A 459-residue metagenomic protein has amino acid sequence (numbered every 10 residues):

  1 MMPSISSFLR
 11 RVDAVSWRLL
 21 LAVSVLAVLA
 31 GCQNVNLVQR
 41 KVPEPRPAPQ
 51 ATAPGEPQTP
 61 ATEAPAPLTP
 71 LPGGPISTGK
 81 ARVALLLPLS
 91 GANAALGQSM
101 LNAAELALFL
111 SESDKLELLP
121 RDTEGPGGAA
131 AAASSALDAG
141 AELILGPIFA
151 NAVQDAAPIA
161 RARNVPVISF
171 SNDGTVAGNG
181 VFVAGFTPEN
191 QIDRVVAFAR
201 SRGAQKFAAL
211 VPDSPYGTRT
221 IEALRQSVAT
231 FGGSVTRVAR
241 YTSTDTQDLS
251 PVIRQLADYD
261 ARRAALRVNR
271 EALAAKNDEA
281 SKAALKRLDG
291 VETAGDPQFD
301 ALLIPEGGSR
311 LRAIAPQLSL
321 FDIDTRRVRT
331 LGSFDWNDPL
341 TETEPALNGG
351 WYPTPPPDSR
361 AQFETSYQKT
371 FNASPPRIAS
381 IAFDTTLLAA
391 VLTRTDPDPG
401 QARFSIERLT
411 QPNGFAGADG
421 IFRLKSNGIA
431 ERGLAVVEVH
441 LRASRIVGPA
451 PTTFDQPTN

Functional and structural regions predicted by a protein language model:
M2-N459: Extracytosolic ligand-binding ectodomains
